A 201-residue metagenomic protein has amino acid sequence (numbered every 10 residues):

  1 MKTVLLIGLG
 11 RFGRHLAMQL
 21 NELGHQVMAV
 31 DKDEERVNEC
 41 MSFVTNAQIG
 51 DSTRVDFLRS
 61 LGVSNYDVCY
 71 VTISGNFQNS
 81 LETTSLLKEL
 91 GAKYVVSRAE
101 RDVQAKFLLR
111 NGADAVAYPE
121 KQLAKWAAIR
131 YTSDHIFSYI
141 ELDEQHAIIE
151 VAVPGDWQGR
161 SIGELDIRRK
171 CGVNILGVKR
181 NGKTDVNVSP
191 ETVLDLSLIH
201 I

Functional and structural regions predicted by a protein language model:
L9-G10: Glycine-rich Rossmann-fold phosphate-binding loop(s) that bind the pyrophosphate of adenine dinucleotide cofactors
G13: N-terminal Rossmann-fold NAD(P) dinucleotide-binding loop
L20: Aromatic pocket-lining residues of Rossmann-like dinucleotide-binding sites
Q26-V27, V95: Short beta-strand element of Class I
D31: Conserved acidic E/D residue at the C-terminus of a beta-strand in Rossmann-like folds
N38-A127, A152: Phosphate-bearing ligand-interacting subdomains that bind or position ATP/ADP/UDP/GDP/NAD(P) or nucleotide-linked
K125-D143: A charged, well-structured terminal subsegment
H200-I201: Conserved small/polar residues in nucleotide/adenosyl-binding loops
